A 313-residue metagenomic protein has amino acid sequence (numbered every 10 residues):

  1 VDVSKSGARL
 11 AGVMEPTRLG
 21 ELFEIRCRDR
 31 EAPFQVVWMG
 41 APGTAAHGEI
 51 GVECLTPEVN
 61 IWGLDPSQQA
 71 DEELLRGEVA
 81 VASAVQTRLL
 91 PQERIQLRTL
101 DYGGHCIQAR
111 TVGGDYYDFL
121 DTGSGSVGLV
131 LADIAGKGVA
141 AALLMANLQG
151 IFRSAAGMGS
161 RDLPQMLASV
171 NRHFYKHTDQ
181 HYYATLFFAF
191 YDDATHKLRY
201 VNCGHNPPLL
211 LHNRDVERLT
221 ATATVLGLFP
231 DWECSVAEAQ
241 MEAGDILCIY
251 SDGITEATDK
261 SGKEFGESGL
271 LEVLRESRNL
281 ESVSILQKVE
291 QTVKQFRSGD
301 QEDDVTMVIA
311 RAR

Functional and structural regions predicted by a protein language model:
V1-L75, N147, Q291: Structured alpha-helical
W38, V283-F296, V308: Non-catalytic regulatory/interaction regions at protein termini and inter-domain linkers
I50-L55, V130-A132, Y250: PAS-family sensory domains
Q69-C248, Q291, G299-R313: … and, occasionally, acidic/histidine-rich disordered N-termini of signaling adaptors
M166, V170, L274-E290: A short, conserved beta-to-alpha structural element at the edge of catalytic cores that scaffolds binding
L210-H212, T258-S261: Cytochrome P450 core scaffold surrounding the K-helix E-X-X-R motif and the conserved "meander" helix-loop region
E264-R275: Divalent-cation-assisted or electrostatically stabilized phosphate/pyrophosphate-binding catalytic cores
